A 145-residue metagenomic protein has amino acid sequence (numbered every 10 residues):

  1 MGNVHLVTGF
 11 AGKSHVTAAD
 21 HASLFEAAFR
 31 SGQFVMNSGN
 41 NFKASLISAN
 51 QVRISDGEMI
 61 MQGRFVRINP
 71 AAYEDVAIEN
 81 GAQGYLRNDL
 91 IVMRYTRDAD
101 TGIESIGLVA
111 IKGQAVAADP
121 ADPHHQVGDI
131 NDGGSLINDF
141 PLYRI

Functional and structural regions predicted by a protein language model:
M1-M61: N-terminal "first-domain core" detector
H5-F10, Q51-I145: Beta-strand-rich solenoidal segments
